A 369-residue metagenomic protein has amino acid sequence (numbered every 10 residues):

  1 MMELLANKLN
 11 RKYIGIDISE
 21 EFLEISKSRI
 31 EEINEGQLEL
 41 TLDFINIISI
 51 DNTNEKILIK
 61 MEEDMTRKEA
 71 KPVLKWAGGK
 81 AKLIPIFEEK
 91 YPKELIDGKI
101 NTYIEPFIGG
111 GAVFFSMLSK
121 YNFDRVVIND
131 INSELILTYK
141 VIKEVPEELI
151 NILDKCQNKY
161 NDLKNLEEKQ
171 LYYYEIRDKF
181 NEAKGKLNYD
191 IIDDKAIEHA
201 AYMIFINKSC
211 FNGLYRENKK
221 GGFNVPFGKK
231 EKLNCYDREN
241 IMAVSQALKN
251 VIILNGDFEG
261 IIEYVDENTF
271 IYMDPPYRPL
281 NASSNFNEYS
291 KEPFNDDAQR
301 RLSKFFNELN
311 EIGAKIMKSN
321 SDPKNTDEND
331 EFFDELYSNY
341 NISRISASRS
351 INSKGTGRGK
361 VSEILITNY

Functional and structural regions predicted by a protein language model:
M1-I16, S26, F87, Y103-M117 (+8 more regions): Conserved proline-anchored active-site loop of SAM-dependent methyltransferases that bridges a beta-strand
K8, Q299-S348: Conserved Class I SAM-dependent methyltransferase catalytic core
G15, L23-K60, K120-K249: Class I S-adenosyl-L-methionine-dependent methyltransferase module
L40, I50, E55-T102, F107-I108 (+1 more regions): S-adenosyl-L-methionine
G222-E231, Y277-Q299: Mobile active-site "lid"/loop adjacent to the S-adenosyl-L-methionine
D237-I252, S303-I316: A structural motif corresponding to the C-terminal end of an alpha-helix and its immediate exit/capping segment
L254-G256, S346: Short loop/edge segments at beta-strand edges and connector loops that shape dinucleotide/nucleotide cofactor-binding
E335-Y369: Class I S-adenosyl-L-methionine
